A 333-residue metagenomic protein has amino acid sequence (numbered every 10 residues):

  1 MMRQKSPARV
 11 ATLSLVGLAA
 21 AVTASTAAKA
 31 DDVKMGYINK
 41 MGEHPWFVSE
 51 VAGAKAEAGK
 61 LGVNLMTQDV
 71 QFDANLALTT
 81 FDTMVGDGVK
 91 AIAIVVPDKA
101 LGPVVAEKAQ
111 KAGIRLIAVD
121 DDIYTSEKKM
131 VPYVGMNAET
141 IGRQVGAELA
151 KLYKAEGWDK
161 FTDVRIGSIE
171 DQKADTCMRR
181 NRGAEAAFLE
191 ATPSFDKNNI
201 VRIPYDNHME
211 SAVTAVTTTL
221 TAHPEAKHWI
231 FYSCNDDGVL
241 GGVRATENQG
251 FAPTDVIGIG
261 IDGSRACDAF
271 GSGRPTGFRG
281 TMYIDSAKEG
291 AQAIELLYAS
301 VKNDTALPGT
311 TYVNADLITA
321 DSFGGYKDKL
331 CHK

Functional and structural regions predicted by a protein language model:
M2-L15: Bacterial N-terminal signal peptides that target proteins for export
T23-A30: Sec/Tat signal peptide C-region and signal peptidase I cleavage site
V33, S168-D171, T176, F188 (+1 more regions): Hinge/cleft segment of the Venus flytrap/periplasmic-binding protein
G36-Y37, G88-V96, R115-V119, G167-S168 (+3 more regions): Periplasmic-binding protein-like
I38-V51, M66-L76, P97-D98, V134-Q144 (+5 more regions): Hinge/beta->alpha junction and helix N-cap segments in small-molecule ligand-binding domains
Q71-Y124, V131-M136, D236-G242: Beta-alpha junction/loop-to-helix N-cap segments that form part of ligand/metal-binding clefts
D82, I94-K111, A184, I200-A269: Hydrophobic alpha-helical
V104-T140, D159-F161, R165, S264-T276 (+1 more regions): Flexible loop/hinge segments that line or gate small-molecule binding clefts
